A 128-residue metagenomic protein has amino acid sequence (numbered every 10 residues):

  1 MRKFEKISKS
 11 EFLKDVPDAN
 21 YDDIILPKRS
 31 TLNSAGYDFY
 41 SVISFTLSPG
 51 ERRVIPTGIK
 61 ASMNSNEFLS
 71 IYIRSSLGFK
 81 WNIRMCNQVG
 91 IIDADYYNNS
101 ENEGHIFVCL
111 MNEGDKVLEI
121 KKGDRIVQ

Functional and structural regions predicted by a protein language model:
M1-Q128: DUTPase catalytic domain/fold
